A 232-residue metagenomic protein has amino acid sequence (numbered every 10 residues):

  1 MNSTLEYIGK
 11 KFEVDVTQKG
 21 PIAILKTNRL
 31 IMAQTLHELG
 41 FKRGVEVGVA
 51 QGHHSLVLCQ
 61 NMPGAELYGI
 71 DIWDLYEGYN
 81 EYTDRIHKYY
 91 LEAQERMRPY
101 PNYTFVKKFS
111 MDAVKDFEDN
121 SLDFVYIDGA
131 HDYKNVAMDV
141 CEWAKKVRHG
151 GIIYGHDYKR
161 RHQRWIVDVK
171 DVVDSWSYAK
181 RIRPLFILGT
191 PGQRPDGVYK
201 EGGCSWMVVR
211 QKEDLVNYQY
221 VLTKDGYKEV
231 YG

Functional and structural regions predicted by a protein language model:
M1-Y126, A130-G232: A short alpha-helical cap/connector motif
